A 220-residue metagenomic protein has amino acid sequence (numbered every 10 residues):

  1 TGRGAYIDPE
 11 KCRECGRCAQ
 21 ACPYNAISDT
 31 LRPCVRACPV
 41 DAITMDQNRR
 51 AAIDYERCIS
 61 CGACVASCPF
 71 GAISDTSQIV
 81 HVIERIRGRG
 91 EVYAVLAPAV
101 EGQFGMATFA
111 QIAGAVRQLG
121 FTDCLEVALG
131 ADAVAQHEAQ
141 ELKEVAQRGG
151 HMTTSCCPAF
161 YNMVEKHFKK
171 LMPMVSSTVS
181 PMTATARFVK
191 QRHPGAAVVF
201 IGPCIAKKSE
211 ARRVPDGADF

Functional and structural regions predicted by a protein language model:
T1-R13, R17-I59, A63-Q78: Iron-sulfur cluster-binding cysteine motifs and their immediate structural context in ferredoxin-like electron-transfer
D75-F220: Iron-sulfur-associated redox domains of electron-transfer enzymes in respiratory and anaerobic energy metabolism
